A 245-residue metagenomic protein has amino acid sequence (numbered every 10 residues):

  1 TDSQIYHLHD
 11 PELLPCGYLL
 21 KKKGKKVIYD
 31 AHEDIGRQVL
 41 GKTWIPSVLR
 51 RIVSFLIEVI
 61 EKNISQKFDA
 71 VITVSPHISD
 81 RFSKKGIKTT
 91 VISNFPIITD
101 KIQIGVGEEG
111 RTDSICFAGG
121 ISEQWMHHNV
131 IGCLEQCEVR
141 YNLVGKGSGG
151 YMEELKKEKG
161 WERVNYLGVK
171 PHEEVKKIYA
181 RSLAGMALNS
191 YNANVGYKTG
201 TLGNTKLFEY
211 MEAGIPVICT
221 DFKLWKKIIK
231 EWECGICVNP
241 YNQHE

Functional and structural regions predicted by a protein language model:
T1-D2, P15, L19-K23, Y29 (+2 more regions): Membrane-proximal helix-turn-helix segments that form the acceptor-binding/catalytic region of lipid-linked
R51-Q103: Donor nucleotide-sugar binding/catalytic pocket of nucleotide-sugar-dependent glycosyltransferases
D69, Y179-T201, I215: Acidic donor-binding loop of glycosyltransferase active sites
I72, G107-N142: Conserved donor-binding/catalytic core segment of Leloir-type glycosyltransferases
T112, L143-G145, M152-A184: Nucleotide-activated donor-binding/catalytic signature segment of Leloir-type glycosyltransferases, i.e., the conserved
A118-S122, G147, K170: Short donor-sugar binding/catalytic loops of nucleotide-sugar-dependent glycosyltransferases, especially enzymes
K176, T199-A213, K223-K227: Short alpha-helical segment that forms part of, or immediately flanks, the ligand-binding pocket in carbohydrate-active
K226-E245: Change "using UDP/GDP/dTDP sugars" to "using nucleotide sugars
